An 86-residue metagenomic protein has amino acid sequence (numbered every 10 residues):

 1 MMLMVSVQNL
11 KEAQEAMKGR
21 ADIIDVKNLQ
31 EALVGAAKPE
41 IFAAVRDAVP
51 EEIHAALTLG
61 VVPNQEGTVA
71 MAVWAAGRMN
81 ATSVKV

Functional and structural regions predicted by a protein language model:
M2-D22: N-terminal basic/disordered segments at the start of proteins
L3-V7, I24-V26, I53-V61, T82-V86: Hydrophobic faces of well-ordered beta-strands that scaffold small-molecule active sites in alpha/beta enzyme cores
N9-E12, T68-A72: Generic hydrophobic secondary-structure packing signal
A16, V45, A76: Conserved, mostly hydrophobic/aromatic
K18-A21, V26-A32: Short linear S-[DN]-x-LW-Φ motif typified by the pepsin-like aspartic protease active-site region
G19, R78-M79: Structural motif
R20-D22, I41-A43, A72-W74: General N-terminal targeting signals
Q30-I53, N64-A70: Active-site-adjacent beta->alpha loops and helix N-cap segments on the catalytic face of soluble alpha/beta enzymes
